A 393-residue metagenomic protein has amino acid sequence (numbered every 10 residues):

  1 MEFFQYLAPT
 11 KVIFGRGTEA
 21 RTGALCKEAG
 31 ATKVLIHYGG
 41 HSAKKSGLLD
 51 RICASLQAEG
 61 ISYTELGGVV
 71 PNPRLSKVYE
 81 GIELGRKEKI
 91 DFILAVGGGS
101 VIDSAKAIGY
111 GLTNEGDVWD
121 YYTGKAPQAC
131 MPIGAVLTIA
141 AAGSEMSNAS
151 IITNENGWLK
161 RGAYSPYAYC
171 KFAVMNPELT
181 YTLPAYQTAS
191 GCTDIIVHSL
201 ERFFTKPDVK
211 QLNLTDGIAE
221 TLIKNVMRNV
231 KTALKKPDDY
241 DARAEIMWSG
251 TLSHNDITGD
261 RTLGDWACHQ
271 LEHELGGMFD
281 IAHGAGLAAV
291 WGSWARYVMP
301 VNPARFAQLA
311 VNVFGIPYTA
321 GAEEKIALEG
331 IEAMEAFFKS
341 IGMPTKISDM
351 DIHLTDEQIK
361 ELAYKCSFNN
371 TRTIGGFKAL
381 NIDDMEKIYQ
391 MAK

Functional and structural regions predicted by a protein language model:
M1-F92, I347: ATP/NTP phosphate-donor binding region
A20, T113-K210, Q308: A glycine/threonine-rich phosphate-anchoring loop and its flanking beta-alpha core in nucleotide/phosphate-binding
R51-I52, I82, V101-E115, M146-S147: Short Gly/Thr/Asp-enriched flexible loops that form oxyanion-binding sites at enzyme active sites
K89-K106, T138-S144, M278-I281: Glycine/serine-rich anion-binding loops at beta->alpha junctions that coordinate negatively charged ligand groups
I196-L200, R243-H254, W291, M334 (+3 more regions): Short alpha-helical scaffolding segments that buttress acidic/His motifs in well-ordered protein cores
K206-A333: Active-site segments that bind and position negatively charged phosphate/pyrophosphate groups
F306, V313-K393: C-terminal charged capping/lid subdomain of soluble metabolic enzymes
